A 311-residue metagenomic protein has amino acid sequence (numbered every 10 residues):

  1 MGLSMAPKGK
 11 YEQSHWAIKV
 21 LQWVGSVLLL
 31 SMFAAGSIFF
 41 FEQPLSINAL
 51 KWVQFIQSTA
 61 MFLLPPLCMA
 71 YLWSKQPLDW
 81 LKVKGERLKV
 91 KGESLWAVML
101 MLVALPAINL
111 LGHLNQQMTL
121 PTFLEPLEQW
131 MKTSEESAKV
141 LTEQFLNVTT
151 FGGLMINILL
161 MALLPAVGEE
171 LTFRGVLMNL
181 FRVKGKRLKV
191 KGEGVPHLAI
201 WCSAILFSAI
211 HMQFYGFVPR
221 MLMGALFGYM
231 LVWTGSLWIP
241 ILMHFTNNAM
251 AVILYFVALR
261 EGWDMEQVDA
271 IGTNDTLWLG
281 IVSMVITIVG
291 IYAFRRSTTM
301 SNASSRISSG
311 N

Functional and structural regions predicted by a protein language model:
W23-A34, L95-T119, V232-A249: Hydrophobic alpha-helical membrane-insertion segments
S26-S37, F62-C68, M101-A104, L277-R296: Hydrophobic core of alpha-helical transmembrane segments in multi-pass integral membrane proteins
F33-K75, E93-L102, T122-T133: Alpha-helical transmembrane segments in multi-pass membrane proteins
L50, W80-L164, V183, S309-N311: Juxtamembrane helix-loop-helix connectors linking adjacent transmembrane helices in multi-pass membrane enzymes
L63-S74, L154-F181, I286-S297: Transmembrane alpha-helical segments in integral membrane proteins
G168-C202, Y229-S236: Membrane-interface helix/loop boundary segments of multi-pass membrane proteins
W201-I271: Functionally important transmembrane alpha-helices
F245-N311: C-terminal membrane module of polytopic membrane proteins
